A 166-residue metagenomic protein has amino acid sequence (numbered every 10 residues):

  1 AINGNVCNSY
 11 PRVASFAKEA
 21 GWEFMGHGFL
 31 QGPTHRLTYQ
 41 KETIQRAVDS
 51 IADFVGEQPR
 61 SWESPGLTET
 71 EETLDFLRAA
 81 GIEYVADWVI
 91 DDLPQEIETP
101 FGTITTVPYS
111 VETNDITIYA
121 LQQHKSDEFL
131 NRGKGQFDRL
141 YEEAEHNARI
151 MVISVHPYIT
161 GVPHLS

Functional and structural regions predicted by a protein language model:
A1-T106, L130-I153, I159-S166: Catalytic alpha-helical scaffold of carbohydrate-active enzymes acting on polysaccharides/glycoconjugates
R36-T38, T113, K125: General structural signal for secondary-structure boundaries
T68, A120-E128: A short glycine-/small-residue-rich loop at the edge of a beta-strand within enzyme catalytic domains
T106-Q123: Glycine-rich, positively charged active-site loop/lid region within alpha/beta enzyme cores that binds and organizes
N114-T117, V152-H156: Short glycine/proline-rich turn/loop motifs
